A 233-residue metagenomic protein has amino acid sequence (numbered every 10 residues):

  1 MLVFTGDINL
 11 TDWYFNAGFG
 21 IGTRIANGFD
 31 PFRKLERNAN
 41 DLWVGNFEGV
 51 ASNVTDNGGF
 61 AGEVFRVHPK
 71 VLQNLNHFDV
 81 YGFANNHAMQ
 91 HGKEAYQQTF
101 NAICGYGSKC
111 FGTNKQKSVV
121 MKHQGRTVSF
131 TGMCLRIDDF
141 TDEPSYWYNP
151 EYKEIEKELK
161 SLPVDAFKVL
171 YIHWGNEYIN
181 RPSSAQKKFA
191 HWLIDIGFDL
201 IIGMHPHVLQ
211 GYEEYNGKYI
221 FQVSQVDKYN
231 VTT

Functional and structural regions predicted by a protein language model:
M1-A84, Q90-G92, K168: N-terminal catalytic scaffold of extracellular/periplasmic and nuclease hydrolases that process anionic headgroups
V3-F4, D41-N46, D79-A84, C110-G112 (+5 more regions): Structural recognition of the beta-strand scaffold that forms the well-ordered cores of secreted hydrolase catalytic
T5, R37, Q116-F130, K218-T233: Binuclear metal-dependent phosphoesterase catalytic core
T11-Y14, A51-V54, A84-F100, K115-V120 (+4 more regions): Active-site environment of divalent metal-dependent phosphoester hydrolases
W13-R33, G62, R66, H123-Y171 (+1 more regions): Binuclear metal-dependent hydrolase catalytic cores centered on His/Asp/Glu-rich metal-binding motifs
N53-N74, A166-D199: Active-site-proximal segments of metal-dependent phosphoesterases and phosphodiesterases across multiple
N74-N76, I103, S161-L162, L193: Generic structural signal for hydrophobic
F78-V80, S184-T233: Conserved beta-sheet core of the metallophosphoesterase superfamily
